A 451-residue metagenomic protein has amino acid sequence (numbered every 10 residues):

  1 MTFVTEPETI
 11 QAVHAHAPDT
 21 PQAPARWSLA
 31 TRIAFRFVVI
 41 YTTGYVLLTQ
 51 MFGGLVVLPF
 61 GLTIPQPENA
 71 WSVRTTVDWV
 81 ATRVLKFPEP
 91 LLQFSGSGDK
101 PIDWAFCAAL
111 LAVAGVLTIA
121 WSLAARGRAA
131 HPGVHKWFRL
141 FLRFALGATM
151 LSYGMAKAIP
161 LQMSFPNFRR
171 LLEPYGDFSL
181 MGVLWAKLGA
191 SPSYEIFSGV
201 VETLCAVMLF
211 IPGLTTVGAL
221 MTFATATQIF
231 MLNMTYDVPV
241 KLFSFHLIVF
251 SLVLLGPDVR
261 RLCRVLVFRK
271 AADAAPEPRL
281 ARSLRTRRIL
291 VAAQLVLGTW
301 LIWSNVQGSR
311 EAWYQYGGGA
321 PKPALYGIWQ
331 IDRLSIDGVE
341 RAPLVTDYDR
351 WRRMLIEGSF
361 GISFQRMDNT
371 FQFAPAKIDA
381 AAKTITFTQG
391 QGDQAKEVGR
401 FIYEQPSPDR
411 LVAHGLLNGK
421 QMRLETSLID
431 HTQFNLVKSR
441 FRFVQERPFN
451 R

Functional and structural regions predicted by a protein language model:
T42-L58: Alpha-helical transmembrane segments of multi-pass membrane proteins
L85-V113, S191-V200: Individual transmembrane alpha-helix segments
A124, R128, G256-A293: Cytosolic-side transmembrane helix boundary signature
R139, F144, A148, R279-Y314: Internal/C-terminal transmembrane anchor helices
G147-L172: Transmembrane alpha-helix/helix-exit interface in multi-pass inner-membrane proteins
N167-F268: Hydrophobic alpha-helical segments
L297-T384: Membrane-interface segments at or immediately adjacent to transmembrane helices that form the boundary between
Y314-K322, L416-R451: Edge beta-strand at a domain terminus
